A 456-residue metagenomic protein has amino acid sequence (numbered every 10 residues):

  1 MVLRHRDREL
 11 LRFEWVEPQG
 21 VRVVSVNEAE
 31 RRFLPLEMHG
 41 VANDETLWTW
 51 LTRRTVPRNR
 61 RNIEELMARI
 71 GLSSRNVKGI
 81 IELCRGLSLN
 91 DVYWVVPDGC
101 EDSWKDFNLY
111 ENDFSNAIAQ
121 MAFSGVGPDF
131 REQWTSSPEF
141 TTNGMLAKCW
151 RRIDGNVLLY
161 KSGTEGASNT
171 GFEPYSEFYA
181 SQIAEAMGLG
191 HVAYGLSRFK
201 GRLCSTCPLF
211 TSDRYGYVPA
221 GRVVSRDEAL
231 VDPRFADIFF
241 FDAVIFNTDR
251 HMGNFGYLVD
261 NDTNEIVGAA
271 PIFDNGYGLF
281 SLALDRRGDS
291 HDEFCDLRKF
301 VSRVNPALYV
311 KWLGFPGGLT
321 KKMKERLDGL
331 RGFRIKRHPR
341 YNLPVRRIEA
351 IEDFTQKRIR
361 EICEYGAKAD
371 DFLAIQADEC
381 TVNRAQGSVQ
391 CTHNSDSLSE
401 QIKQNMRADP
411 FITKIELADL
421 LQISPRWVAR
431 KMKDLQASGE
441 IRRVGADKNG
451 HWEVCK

Functional and structural regions predicted by a protein language model:
M1-F240, V244-N247, Y257-V389: Phosphate/dinucleotide-binding and metal-coordinating scaffold of catalytic cores in nucleotide-dependent enzymes
G253-N254: Conserved protein-kinase catalytic-loop position immediately C-terminal to the HRD catalytic Asp
A367-E416, L420, P425, C455-K456: Short, low-complexity, charged/polar intrinsically disordered tails
R426, R430: Key DNA-contact positions within bacterial/archaeal DNA-binding proteins
Q436-V444: A short, conserved structural fragment
G445-H451: Short, Lys/Arg-rich nucleic-acid/phosphate-binding segment
